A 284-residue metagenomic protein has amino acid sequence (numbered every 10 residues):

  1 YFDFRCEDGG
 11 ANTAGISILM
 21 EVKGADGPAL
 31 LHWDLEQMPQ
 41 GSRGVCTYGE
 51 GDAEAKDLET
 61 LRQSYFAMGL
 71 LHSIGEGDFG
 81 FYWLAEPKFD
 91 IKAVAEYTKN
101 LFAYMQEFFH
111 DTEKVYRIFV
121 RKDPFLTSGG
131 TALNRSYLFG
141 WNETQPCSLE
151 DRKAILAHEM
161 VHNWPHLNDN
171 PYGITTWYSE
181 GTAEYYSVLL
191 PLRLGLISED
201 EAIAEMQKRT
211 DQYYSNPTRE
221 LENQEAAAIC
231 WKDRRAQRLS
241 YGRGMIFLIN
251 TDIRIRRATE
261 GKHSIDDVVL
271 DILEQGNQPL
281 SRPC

Functional and structural regions predicted by a protein language model:
F2-D26: Glycine/proline-rich low-complexity spacer/linker segments in large multi-domain proteins
I16-L19, D26-G49, E54-L61, E86-R117 (+1 more regions): Zn2+-dependent metallopeptidase catalytic core
E36, A103-H110, P165, V188-L192 (+2 more regions): Sec-exported extracytoplasmic/periplasmic mature domains
S73-T175: Juxtacatalytic substrate-recognition/specificity segment
A93-N100, Y104, D151, I155 (+7 more regions): Extracytoplasmic/secreted proteins, especially bacterial periplasmic and envelope-associated proteins
M160-V161, P165, E205-R219, V268-N277: Long, well-ordered core segments of solenoidal/helical folds
P171-M245, A258: Acidic/His/Gly-enriched intrinsically disordered linker/tail segments that often contain short helix/coil "MoRF-like"
I229, M245-C284: Amphipathic alpha-helical substructures
